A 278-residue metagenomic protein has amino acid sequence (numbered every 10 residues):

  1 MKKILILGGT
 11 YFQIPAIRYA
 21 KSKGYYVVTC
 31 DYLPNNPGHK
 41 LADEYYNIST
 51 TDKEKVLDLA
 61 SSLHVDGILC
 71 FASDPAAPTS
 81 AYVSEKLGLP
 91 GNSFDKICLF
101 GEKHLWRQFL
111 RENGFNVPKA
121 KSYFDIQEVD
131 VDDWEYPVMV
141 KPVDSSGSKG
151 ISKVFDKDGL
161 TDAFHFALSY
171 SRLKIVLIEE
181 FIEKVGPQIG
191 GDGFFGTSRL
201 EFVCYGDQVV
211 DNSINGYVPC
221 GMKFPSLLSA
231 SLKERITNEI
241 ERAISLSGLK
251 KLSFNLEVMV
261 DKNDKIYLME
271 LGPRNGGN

Functional and structural regions predicted by a protein language model:
M1-D95: ATP-binding N-terminal substructure of ATP-dependent carboxylate-amine bond-forming enzymes
K3-I4, V138, L200: Conserved hydrophobic helix-helix packing surfaces used for dimerization/oligomerization
L59, D130-D132, A163-F166: CheY-like receiver
E85-G150, K157: A conserved helix-loop-beta module that forms one wall/lid of the active-site cleft in ATP-utilizing catalytic domains
L110, W134-V154, R172-V185, G191 (+3 more regions): ATP-grasp fold ATP-binding core
N116-P118, P137-M139, S152-V185, G216-M222 (+1 more regions): Conserved ATP-binding module of the ATP-grasp superfamily
Y123, I151-D156, F194-G196, D261: Short beta-strand-to-turn element immediately C-terminal to the catalytic PLP-Schiff-base lysine in fold type I
E180-L249, S253, V260, L268 (+1 more regions): ATP-dependent carboxylate/phosphate-activation module, predominantly the ATP-grasp catalytic core and closely related
